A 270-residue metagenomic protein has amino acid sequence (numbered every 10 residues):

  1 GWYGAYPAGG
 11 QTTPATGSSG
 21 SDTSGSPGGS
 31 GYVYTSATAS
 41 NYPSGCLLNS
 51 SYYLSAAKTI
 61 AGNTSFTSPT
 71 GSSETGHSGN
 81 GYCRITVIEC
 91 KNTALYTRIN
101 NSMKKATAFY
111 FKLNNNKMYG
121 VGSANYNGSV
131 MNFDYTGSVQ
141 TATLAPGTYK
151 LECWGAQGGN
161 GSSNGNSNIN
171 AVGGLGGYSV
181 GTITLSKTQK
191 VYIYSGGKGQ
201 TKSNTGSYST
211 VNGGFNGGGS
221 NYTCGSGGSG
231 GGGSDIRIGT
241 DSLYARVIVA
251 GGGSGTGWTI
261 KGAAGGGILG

Functional and structural regions predicted by a protein language model:
G1-P7, G173-G270: Secretome/extracellular-domain signature
T13-S26, T35-S73, S203-Y222: Surface-exposed intrinsically disordered loops and tails
Y34-S36, R84-K91, T182-T184, I238-D241: Short beta-strand-to-coil "C-cap" segments at the C-terminal boundary of structured domains/repeats, marking
P43-T143: Enriched but not universal
E89, G155, G197-G199: Surface-exposed loop/turn motifs at beta-strand-loop junctions within extracellular Ig-like and Fibronectin type III
M131, Q140, N168-N170, V180-I183: Beta-strand-rich interaction surfaces with strong enrichment in secreted/lumenal proteins
L144-K150, S186-K190: Extended extracellular/luminal ectodomain segments enriched in beta-structured repeat modules
N160-G174: Short, surface-exposed beta-strand/strand-loop-strand elements in extracellular ectodomains
